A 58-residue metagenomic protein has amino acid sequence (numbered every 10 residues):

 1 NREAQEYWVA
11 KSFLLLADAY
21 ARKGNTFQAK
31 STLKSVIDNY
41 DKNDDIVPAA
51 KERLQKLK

Functional and structural regions predicted by a protein language model:
N1-K58: Acidic, polar-rich low-complexity tracts and alpha-helical solenoid repeat scaffolds
